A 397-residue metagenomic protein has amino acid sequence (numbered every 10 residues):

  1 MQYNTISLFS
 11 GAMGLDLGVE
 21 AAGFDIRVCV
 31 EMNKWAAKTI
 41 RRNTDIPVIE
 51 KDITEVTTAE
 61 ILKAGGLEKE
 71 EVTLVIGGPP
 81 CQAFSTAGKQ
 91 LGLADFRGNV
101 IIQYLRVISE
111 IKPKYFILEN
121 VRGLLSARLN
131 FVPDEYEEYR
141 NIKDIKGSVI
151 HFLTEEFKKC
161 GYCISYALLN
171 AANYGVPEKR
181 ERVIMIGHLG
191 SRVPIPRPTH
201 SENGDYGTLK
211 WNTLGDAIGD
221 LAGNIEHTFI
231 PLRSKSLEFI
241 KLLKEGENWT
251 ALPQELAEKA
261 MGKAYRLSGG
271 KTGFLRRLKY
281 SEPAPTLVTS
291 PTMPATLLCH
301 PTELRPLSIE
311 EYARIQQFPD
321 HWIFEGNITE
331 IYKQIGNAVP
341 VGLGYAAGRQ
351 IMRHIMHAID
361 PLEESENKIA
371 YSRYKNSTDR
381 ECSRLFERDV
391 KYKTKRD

Functional and structural regions predicted by a protein language model:
M1-F24, E156-K159, C163, E178 (+2 more regions): S-adenosyl-L-methionine-dependent DNA methyltransferase catalytic core
Q2-Y115, V121-Y136, R140: Core alpha/beta nucleotide-donor-binding catalytic domains of modification enzymes
M32, F96-V100, I145-V149, K210 (+1 more regions): Soluble or luminal CAZymes and related metallo-dependent hydrolases
K34-A37, G147-H151, I309: Short, surface-exposed alpha-helical segments at coil->helix boundaries
K38, R42, K63, R106 (+4 more regions): Replace "anionic and nucleotidyl ligands
E68, A171-N173, T272-L275: Short, P/G- and charge-enriched loop/turn segments at secondary-structure junctions
L93, I142, K333-N337: Alpha-helix N-cap/helix-initiation motif
N99-H188: Conserved Class I SAM-dependent methyltransferase catalytic core
